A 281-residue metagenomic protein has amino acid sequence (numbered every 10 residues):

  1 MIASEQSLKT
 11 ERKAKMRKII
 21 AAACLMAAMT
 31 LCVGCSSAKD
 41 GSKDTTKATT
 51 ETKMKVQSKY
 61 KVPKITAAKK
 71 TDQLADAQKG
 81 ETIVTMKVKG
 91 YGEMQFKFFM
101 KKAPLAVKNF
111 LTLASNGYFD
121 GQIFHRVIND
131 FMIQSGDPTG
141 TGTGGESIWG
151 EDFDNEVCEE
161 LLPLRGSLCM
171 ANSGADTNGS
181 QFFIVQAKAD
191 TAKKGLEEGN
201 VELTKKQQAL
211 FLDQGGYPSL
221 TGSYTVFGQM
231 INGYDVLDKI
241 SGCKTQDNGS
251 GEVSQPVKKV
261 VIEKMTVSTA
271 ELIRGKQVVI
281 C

Functional and structural regions predicted by a protein language model:
M1-K15: Short, Lys/Arg-enriched N-terminal segments with co-localized hydrophobic residues within the first ~10-30 amino acids
I2, A27-T30, K55: Position-driven detector of the extreme protein N-terminus
E5, A23-L25, T50: Short stretches within intrinsically disordered, low-complexity N-terminal or propeptide regions
S7-T10, A27, K39-D40, T45: Intrinsically disordered, low-complexity serine/threonine-rich segments
R17-S37: Sec-dependent N-terminal signal peptides of Gram-positive bacterial secreted proteins and lipoproteins
C35-C281: Cyclophilin-like peptidyl-prolyl cis-trans isomerases
